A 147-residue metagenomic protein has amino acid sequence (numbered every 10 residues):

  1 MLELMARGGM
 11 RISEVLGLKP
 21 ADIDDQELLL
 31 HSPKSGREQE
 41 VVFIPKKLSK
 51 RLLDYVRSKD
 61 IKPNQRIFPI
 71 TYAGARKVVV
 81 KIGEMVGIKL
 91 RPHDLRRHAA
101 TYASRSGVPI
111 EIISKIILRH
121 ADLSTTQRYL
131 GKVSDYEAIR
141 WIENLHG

Functional and structural regions predicted by a protein language model:
M1-R11, T101-Y102: Short pre-functional
L4, T71, P92-H93: Residue-level marker of regulatory loop/turn positions in helix-turn-helix DNA-binding domains and in histidine
M5, L16, S114: The alpha-helix within a helix-turn-helix
G8-S13, G17-D54: Conserved tyrosine-mediated DNA breakage-rejoining catalytic core shared by Y-recombinases
I23-D25, K89, V108-R128: Short, polar N-cap/turn motifs at the start of nucleic acid-interacting alpha helices
H31, K47-V78: Major-groove DNA-contacting interfaces characterized by cationic-aromatic clusters
K34-G36, I117-E143: Catalytic-site neighborhood detector that most strongly recognizes the C-terminal catalytic loop/helix of tyrosine
I61-Q65, R76-I116, N144: Short, basic (Lys/Arg/His-rich) helix/loop patches that form interaction surfaces in the mid-to-C-terminal regions
